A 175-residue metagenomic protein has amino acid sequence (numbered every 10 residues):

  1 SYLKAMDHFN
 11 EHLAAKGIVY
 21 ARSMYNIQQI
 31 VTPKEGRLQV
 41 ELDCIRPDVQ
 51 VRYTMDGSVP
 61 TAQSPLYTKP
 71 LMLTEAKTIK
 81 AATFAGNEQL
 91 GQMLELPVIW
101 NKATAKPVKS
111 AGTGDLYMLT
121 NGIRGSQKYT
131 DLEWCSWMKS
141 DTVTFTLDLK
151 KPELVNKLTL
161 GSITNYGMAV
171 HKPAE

Functional and structural regions predicted by a protein language model:
L3-T144, I163-Y166: Short, compositionally stereotyped local motifs that mark structural "simplifiers"
T144-N156: Extracellular and analogous surface-interaction loops
E153-G167: A short beta-strand element within beta-rich, extracytoplasmic domains of secreted/secretory-pathway proteins
M168-E175: Short coil-to-beta strand junction motifs in C2/discoidin
